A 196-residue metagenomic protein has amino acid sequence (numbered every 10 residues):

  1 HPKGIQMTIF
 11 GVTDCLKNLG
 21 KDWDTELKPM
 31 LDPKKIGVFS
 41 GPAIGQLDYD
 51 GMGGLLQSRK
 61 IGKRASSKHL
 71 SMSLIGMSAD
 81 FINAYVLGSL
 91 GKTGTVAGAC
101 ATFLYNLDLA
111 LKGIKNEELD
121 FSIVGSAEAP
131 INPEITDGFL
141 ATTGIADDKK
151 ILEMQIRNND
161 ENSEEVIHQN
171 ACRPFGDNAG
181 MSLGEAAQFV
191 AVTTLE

Functional and structural regions predicted by a protein language model:
H1-V38, L47, Y105-L109: Conserved active-site "lid/cap" helical segment
D22-L27, G45-L47, Q57-E196: Acyl-thioester C-C bond-transforming condensing/cleaving domain
D50-M52: Outer-membrane beta-barrel and related beta-rich outer-membrane complex signature in Gram-negative bacteria
